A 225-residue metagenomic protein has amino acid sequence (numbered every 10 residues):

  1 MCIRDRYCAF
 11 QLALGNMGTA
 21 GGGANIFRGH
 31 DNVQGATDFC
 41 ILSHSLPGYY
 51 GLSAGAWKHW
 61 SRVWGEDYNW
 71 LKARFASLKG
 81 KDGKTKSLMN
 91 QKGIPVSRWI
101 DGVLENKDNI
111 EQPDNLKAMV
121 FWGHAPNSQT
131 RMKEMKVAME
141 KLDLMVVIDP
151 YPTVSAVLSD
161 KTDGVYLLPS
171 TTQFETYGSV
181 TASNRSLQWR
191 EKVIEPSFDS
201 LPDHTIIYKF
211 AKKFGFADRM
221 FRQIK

Functional and structural regions predicted by a protein language model:
M1-I3: Short, small-residue-biased leader/transition segments that mark boundaries at the very start of proteins
F10: Conserved hydrophobic/aromatic pocket- or pore-lining residues that grip, position, or stack substrates in active sites
A13-A20, F27-C40, H44-K225: Non-catalytic alpha/beta scaffold blocks inside enzyme catalytic domains
